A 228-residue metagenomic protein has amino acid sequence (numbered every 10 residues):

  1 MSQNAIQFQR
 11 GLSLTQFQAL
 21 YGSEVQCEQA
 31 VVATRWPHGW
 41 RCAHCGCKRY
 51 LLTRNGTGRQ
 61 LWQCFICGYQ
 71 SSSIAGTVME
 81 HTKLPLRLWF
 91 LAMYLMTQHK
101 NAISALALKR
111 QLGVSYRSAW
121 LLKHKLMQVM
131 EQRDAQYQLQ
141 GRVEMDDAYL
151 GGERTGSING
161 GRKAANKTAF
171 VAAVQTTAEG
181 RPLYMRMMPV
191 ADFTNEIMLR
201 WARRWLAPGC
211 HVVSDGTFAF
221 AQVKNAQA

Functional and structural regions predicted by a protein language model:
M1-A228: Residue-level recognition of single "structural anchor" positions that define or cap local secondary structure
